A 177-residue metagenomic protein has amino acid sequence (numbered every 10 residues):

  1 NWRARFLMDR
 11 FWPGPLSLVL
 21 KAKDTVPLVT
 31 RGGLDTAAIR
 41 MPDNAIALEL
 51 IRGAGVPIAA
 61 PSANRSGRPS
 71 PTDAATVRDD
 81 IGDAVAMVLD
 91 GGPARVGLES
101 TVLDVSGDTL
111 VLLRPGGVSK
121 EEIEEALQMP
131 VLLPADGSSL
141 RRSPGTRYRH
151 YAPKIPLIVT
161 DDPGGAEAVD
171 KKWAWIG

Functional and structural regions predicted by a protein language model:
N1-G177: Active-site-adjacent structural elements in enzyme catalytic cores
